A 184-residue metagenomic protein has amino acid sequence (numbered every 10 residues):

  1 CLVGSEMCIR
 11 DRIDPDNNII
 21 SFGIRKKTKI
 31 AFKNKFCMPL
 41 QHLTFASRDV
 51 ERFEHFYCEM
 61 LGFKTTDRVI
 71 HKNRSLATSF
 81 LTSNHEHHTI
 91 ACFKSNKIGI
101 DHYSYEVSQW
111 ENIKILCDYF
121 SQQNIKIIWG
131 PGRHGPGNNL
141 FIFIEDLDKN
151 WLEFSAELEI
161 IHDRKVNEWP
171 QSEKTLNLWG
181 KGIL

Functional and structural regions predicted by a protein language model:
C1-G4, C8-I9: Single conserved hydrophobic/aromatic residue that forms the stacking wall/gate of nucleotide- or nucleobase-binding
S5-E6, K29-I30, S75, E86-I90 (+4 more regions): A cross-kingdom feature marking solvent-exposed beta-strand/loop segments within repeated, beta-rich binding/scaffold
D11, F45-H88: Core segments of cupin and vicinal oxygen chelate
R12-A31: Short, structured interface segments
R12-P15, L81-H85, S95, E145-L147: Active-site beta-strand termini and strand-to-loop segments that position acidic
N17, F53, Y57-C58, F120 (+2 more regions): Conserved active-site tyrosine of GNAT-family acetyltransferases
I20-F22, L40, Y57, F63 (+5 more regions): Short, structured motif recognition centered on aromatic/hydrophobic residues
R25-R52, K64-T66, I98-Y105, S172-L178 (+1 more regions): N-terminal beta-strand motif that seeds the catalytic metal site of vicinal oxygen chelate
